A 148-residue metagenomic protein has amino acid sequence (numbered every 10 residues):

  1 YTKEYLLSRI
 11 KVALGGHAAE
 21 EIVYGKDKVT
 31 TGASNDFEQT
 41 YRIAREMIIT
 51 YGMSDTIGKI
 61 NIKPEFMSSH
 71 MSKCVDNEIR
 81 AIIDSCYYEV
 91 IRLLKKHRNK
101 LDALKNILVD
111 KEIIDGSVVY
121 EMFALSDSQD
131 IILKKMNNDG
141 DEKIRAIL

Functional and structural regions predicted by a protein language model:
Y1-L148: Soluble catalytic regions of large protease machineries
